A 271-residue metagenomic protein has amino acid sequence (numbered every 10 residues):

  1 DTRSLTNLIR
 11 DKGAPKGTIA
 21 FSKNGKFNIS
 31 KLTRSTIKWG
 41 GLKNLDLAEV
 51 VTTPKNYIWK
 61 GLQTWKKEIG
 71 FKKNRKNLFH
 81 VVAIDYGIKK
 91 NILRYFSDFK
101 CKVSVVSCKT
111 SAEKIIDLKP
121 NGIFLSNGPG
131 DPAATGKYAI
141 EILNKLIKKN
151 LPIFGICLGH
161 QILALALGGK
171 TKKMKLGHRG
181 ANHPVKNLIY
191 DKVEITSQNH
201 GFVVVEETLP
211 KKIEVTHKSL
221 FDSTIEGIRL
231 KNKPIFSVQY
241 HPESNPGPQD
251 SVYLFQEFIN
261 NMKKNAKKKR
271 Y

Functional and structural regions predicted by a protein language model:
T2-L118, G130, I147, N245-G247 (+1 more regions): RNA-binding accessory domains that recognize and position tRNA/RNA substrates
G122-E206, G247-N265: Cysteine-nucleophile active-site neighborhood
G128, K233, E243: Flexible loop residues that form catalytic and substrate-binding hotspots at small-molecule/glycan-binding clefts
D191-K233, Y240, R270-Y271: Catalytic beta-strand/loop cores that center a nucleophilic Ser/Cys/Thr and support acyl-enzyme chemistry
